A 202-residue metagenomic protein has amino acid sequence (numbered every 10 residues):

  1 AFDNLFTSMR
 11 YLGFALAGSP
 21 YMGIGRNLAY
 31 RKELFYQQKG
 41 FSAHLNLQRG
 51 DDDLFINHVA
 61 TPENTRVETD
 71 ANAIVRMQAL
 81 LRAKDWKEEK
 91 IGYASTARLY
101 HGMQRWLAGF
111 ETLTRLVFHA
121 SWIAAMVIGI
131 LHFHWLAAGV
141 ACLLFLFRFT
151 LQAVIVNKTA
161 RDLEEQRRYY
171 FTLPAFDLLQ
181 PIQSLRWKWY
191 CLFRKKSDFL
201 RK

Functional and structural regions predicted by a protein language model:
A1-S42, K87, A94-A97, Y170-Q180 (+1 more regions): Long helical/loop segments within the catalytic core of UDP-sugar-dependent glycosyltransferases, especially the large
A1-T7, Y36, S42-R105: Catalytic donor/gating beta->alpha subdomain of glycosyltransferases that bind UDP-sugars
F6, G13, P20, E63 (+4 more regions): A general structural signal marking secondary-structure boundaries and capping sites
G25, S197-K202: Short linear elements at protein peripheries
G102-L116: A loop-to-helix transmembrane entry motif
R115-S197: Membrane-embedded multi-pass helical conduit in multi-pass membrane proteins, especially envelope-biosynthetic
